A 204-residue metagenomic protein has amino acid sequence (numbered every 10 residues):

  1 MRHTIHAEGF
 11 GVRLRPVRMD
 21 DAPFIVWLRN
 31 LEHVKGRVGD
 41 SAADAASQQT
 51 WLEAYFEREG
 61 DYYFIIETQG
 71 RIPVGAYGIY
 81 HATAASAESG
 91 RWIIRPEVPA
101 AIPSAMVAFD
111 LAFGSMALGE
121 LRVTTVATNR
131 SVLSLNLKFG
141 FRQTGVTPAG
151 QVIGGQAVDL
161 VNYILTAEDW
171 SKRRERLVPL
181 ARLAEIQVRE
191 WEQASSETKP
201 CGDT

Functional and structural regions predicted by a protein language model:
M1-L31, Y63, Q69-T204: Acyl-donor (CoA/ACP) binding surface of acyl/acetyltransferases
L31-V34, E57: Residue-level marker of structural boundaries
H33-L52: Conserved GNAT-fold acetyl-CoA-binding loop/helix
A43-S47, F56-E57, R95, F109: Juxtamembrane/interface motifs at transmembrane-helix termini
E53-I65: A short helix-loop-beta-strand connector motif used in the catalytic cores of GNAT acetyltransferases and, in some
